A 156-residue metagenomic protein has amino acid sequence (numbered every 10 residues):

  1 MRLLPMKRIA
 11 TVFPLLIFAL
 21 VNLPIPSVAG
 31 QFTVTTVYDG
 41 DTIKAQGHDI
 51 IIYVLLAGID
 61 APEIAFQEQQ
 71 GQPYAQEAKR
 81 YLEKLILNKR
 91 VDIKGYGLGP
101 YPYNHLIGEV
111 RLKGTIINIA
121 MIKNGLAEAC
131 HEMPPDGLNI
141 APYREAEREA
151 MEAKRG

Functional and structural regions predicted by a protein language model:
R2-P14, A19-G156: Small beta-barrel nucleic-acid-binding modules, primarily SNase/OB-fold domains and secondarily Tudor-like barrels
